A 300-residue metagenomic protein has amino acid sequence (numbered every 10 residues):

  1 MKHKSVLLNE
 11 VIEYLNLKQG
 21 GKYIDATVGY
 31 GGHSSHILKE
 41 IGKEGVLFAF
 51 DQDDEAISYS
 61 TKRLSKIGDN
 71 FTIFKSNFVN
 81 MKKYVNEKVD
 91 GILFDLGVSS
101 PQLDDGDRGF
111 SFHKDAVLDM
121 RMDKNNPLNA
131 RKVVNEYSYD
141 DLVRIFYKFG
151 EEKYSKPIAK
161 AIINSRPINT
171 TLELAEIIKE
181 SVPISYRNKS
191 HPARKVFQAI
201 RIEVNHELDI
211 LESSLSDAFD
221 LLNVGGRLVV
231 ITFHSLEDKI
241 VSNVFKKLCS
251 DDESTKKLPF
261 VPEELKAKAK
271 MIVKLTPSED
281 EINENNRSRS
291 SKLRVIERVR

Functional and structural regions predicted by a protein language model:
M1-R300: S-adenosyl-L-methionine-dependent methyltransferase catalytic core, i.e., the SAM/SAH-binding region
